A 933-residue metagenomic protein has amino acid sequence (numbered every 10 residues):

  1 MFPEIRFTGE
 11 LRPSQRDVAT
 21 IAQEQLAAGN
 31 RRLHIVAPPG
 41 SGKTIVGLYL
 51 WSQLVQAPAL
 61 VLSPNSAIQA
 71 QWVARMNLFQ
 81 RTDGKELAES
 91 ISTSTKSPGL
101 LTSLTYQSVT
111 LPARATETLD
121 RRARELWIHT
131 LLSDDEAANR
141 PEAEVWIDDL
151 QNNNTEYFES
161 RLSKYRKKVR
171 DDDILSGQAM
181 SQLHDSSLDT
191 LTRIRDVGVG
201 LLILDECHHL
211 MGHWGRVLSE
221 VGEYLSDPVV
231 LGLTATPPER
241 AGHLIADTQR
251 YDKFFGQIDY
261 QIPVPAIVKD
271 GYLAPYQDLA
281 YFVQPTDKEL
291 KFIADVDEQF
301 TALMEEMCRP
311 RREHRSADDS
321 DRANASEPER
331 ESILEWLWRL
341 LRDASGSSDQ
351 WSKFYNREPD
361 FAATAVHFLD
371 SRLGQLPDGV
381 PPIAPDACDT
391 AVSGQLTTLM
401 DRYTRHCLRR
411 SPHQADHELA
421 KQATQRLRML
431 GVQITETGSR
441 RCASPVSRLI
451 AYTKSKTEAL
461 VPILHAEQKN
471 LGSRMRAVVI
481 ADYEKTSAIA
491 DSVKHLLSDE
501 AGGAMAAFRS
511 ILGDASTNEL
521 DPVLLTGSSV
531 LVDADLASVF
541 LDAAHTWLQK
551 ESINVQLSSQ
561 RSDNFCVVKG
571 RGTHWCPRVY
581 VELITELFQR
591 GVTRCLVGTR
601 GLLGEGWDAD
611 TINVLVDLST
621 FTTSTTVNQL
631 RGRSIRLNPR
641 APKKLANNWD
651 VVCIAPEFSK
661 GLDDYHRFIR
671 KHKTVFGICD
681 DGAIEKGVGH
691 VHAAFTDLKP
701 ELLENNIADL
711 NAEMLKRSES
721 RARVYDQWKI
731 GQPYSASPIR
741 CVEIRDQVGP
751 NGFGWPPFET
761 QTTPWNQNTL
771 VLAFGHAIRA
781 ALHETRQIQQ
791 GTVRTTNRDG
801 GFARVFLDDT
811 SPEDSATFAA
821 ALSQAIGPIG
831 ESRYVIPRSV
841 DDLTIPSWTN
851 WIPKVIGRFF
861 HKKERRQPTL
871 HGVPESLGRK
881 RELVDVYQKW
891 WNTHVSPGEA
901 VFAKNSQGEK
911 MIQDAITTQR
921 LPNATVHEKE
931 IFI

Functional and structural regions predicted by a protein language model:
M1-H34: Conserved pre-motif I regulatory segment
F2, I35, R428-M429, T437 (+7 more regions): Non-catalytic terminal extensions of ATP-dependent helicases
G29-L50: Walker A/P-loop
T44, Y49-Q80, T105-L111, W214 (+2 more regions): Conserved Walker A/P-loop ATP-binding site and its immediately adjacent core in helicase/helicase-like ATPase domains
A67-K96, L111-W127, Y251-D252: Conserved helix-turn-beta segment of the N-terminal RecA-like "Helicase ATP-binding" lobe in SF1/SF2 helicases
L100-L101, R114, L126-A179, D185-D189 (+7 more regions): Conserved C-terminal RecA-like helicase domain
H209-L273: Post-DEXD/H (motif II) to motif III coupling segment of the RecA-like Helicase ATP-binding lobe
P265-A274, A609, T622-N628, I635-K716: A conserved SF2-helicase RecA2
